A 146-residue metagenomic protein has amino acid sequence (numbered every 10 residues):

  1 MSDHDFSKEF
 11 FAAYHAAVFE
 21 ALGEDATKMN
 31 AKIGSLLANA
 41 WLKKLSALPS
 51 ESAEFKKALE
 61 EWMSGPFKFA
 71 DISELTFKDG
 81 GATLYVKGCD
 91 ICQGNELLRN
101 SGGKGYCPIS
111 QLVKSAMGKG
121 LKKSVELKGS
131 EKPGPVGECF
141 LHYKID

Functional and structural regions predicted by a protein language model:
M1-Y106, S124-D146: N-terminal accessory segment detector
K104-K122: Active-site helix/loop of acyl-thioester processing domains in fatty-acid/polyketide metabolism, spanning hotdog-fold
